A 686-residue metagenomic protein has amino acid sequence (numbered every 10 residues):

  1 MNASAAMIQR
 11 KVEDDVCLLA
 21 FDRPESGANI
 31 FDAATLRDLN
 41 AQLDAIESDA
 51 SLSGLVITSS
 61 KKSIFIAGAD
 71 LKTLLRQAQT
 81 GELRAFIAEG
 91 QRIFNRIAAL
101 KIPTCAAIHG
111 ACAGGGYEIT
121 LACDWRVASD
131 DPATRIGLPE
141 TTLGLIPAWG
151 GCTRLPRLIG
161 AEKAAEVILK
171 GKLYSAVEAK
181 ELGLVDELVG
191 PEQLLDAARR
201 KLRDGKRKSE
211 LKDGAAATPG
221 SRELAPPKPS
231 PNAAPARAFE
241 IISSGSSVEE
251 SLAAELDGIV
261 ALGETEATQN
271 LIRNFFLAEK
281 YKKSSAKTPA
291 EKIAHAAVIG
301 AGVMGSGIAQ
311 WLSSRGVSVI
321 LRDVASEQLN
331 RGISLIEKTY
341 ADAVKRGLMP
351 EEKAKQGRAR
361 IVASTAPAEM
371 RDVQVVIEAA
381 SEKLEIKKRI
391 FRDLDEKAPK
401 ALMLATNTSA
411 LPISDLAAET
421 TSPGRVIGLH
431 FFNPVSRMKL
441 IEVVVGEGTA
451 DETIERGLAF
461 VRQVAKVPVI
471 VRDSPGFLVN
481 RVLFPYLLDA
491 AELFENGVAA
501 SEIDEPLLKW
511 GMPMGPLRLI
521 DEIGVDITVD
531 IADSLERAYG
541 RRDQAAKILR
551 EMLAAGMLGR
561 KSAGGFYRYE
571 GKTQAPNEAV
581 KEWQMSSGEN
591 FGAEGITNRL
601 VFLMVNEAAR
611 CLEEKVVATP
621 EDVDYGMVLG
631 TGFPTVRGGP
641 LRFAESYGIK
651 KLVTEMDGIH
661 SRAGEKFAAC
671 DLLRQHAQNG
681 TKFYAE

Functional and structural regions predicted by a protein language model:
M1-T58, N95: Conserved CoA-thioester-binding segment of acyl-CoA-metabolizing enzymes
A3-S4, D22, R76-A78, F86-E89 (+3 more regions): N-terminal glycine-rich phosphate-binding loop for ADP-containing cofactors
I57, D70, I119-T120, A179 (+2 more regions): Hydrophobic/aromatic residues within transmembrane alpha-helices of multi-pass small-molecule transporters
S59-I93, C112, T142-G144: Glycine- (often His-adjacent) and acidic-residue-rich active-site loop that binds/positions the CoA thioester
K62-I66, A113-G114, A254, L411-I413: Short, active-site-adjacent cap segments at secondary-structure transitions
Q91, N95-L143, P147, G300-V303 (+1 more regions): Glycine-rich beta-to-alpha active-site loop
